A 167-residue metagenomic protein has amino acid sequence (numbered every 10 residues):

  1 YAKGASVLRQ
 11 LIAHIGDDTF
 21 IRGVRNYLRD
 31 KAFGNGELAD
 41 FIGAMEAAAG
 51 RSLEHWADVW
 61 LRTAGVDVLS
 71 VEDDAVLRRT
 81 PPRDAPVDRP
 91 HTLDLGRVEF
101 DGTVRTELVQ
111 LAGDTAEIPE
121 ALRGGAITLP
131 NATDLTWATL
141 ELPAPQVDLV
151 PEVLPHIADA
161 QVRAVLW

Functional and structural regions predicted by a protein language model:
Y1: Short acidic-aromatic active-site loops that bind/stabilize oxyanions
G4, Q10-A13, D18-R22, R29-W167: Non-catalytic accessory/interaction domains
